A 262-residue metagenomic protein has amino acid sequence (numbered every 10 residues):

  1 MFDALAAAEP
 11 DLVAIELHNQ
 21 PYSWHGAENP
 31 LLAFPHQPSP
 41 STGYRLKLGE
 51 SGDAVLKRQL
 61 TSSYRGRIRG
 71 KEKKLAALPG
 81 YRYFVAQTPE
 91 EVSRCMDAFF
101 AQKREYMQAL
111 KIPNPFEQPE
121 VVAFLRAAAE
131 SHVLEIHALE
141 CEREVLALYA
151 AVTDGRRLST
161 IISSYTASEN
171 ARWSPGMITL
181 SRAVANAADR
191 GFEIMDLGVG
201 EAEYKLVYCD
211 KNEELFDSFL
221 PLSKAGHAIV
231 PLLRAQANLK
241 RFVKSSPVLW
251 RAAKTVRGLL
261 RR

Functional and structural regions predicted by a protein language model:
M1-A4, N114-V230: Aromatic (often tryptophan-rich) hydrophobic motifs at membrane interfaces
F2-H25: ATP-hydrolysis module of ASCE/P-loop NTPase motor domains, specifically the Walker B Asp-Glu catalytic pair
E9-V13, P79, K103, M107-K111 (+4 more regions): A generic secondary-structure signal for well-formed alpha-helical elements
A14-E16, F84, M195-D196: Short catalytic-loop micro-motif centered on adjacent basic/acidic residues
H18-R172: A conserved beta-strand-loop-helix scaffold within acyl/acetyltransferase catalytic domains
E28-V55, Q59, C141, F192-A252: Active-site/acyl-donor-binding loops of N-acyltransferases
R251-R262: Short linear elements at protein peripheries
